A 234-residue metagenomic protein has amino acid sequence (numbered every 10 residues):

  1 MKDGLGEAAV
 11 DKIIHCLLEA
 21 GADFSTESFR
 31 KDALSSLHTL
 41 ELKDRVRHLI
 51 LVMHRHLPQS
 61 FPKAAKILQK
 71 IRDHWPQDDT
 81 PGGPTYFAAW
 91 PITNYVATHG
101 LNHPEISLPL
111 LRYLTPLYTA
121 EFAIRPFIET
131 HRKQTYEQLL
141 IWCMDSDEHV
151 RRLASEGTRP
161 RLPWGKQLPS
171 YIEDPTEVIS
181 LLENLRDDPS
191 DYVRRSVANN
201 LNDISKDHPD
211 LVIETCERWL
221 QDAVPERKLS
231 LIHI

Functional and structural regions predicted by a protein language model:
M1-L231: Surface-facing alpha-helical segments and adjacent helix-coil boundary elements at the starts of domains
